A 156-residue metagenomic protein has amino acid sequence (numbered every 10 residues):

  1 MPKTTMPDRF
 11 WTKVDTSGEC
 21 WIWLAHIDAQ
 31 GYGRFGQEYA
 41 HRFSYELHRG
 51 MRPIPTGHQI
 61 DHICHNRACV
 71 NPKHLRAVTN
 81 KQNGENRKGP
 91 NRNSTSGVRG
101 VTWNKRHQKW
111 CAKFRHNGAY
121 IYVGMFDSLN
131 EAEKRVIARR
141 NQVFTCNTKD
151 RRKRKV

Functional and structural regions predicted by a protein language model:
M1-G36, C64-H65: Short helix-coil boundary/hinge micro-motifs
G18, A25, G31-G33, G97-G100 (+2 more regions): Glycine-centered flexibility sites
G36-G118, I137: Short, cationic Gly/His-enriched loop motifs
K81-Q82, Q142-V156: Extended, polar beta-sheet/loop recognition surfaces of beta-rich domains that mediate binding to diverse ligands
A119-N130: A short, exposed loop/beta-hairpin motif centered on an aromatic-Gly-Thr core
L129-R140: J-domain helical core
